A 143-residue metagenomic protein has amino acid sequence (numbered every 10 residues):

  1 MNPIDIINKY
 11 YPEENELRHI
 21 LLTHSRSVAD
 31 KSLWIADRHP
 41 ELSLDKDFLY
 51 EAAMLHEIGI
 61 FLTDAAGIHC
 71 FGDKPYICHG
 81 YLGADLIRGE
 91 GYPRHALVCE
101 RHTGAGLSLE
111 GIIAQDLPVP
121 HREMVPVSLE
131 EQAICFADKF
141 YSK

Functional and structural regions predicted by a protein language model:
M1-I6, A53-E57: Short hydrophobic/aromatic-rich motifs at helix boundaries and adjacent loops
N2-L17: Generic N-terminal amphipathic, Lys/Arg-enriched alpha-helix
N8, A29, L33-A36, G83-R88: Amphipathic alpha-helical segments within well-ordered protein domains
P12, E41-K143: Divalent metal-dependent catalytic cores for phosphoryl transfer on phosphate-bearing substrates
H19-T23: A short, charge-rich alpha-helical start-of-domain segment used by transcription regulators
H24-S27, H79: Soluble or luminal CAZymes and related metallo-dependent hydrolases
